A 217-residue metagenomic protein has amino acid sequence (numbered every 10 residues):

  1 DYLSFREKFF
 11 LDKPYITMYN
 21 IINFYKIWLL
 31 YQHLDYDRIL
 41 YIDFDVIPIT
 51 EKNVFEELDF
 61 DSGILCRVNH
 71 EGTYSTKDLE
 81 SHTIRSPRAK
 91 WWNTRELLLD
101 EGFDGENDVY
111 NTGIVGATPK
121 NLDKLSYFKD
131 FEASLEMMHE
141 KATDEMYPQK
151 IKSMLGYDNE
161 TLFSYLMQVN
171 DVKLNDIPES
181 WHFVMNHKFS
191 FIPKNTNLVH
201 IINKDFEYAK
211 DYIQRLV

Functional and structural regions predicted by a protein language model:
D1-V217: Glycosyltransferase catalytic domains, chiefly GT-A lineage
